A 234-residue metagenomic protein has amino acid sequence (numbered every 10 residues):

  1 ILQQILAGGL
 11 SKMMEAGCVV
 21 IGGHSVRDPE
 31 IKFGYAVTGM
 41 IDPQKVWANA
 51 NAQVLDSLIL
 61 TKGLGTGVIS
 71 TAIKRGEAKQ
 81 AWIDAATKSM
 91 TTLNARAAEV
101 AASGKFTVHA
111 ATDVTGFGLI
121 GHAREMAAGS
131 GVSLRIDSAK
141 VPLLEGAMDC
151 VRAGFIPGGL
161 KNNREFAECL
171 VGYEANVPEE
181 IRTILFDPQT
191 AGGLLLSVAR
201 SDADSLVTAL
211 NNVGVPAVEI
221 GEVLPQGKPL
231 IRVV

Functional and structural regions predicted by a protein language model:
I1-V234: Helix-biased detector of long, well-ordered alpha-helical tracts
